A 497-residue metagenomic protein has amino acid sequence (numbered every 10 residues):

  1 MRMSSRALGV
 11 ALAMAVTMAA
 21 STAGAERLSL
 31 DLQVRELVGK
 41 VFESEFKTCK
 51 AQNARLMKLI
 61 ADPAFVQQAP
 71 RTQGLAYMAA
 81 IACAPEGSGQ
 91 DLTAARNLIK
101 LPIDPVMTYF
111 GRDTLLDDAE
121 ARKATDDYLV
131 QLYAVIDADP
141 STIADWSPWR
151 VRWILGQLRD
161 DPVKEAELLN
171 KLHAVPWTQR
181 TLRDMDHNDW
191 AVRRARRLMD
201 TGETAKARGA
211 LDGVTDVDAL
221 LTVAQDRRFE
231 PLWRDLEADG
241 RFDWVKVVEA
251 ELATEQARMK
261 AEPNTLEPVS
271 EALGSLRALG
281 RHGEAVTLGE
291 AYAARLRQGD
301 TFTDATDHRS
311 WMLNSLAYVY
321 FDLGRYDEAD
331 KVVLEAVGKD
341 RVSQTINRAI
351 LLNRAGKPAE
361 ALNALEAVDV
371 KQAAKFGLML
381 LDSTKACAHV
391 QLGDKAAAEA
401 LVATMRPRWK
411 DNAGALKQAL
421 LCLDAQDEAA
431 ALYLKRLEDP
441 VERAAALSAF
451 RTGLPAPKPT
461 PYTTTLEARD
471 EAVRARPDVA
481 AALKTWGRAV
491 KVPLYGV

Functional and structural regions predicted by a protein language model:
M1-V10: Bacterial N-terminal signal peptides that target proteins for export
G9-A19: Bacterial N-terminal signal peptides
E26-L37, Q67-A76, Q90-D91, P102-D113 (+8 more regions): Generic helix N-cap/helix-start motif at coil->alpha-helix transitions
V38, M78-A82, D113, D117 (+7 more regions): Residue-level recognition of tetratricopeptide repeat
E45-K58, A84-N97, D117-Q131, Q157-V175 (+6 more regions): Helix-turn-helix repeat elements of alpha-solenoid scaffolds
I60-Q68, R96-P105, L132-T142, H173-D184 (+8 more regions): Solenoid-like repeat scaffolds
P358-E428, L432: Alpha-helical protein-protein interaction scaffolds
A396, A413-V497: Long, ordered, amphipathic alpha-helical scaffolds
